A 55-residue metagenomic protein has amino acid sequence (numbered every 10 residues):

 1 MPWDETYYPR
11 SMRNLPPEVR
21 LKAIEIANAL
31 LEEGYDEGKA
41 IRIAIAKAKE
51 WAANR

Functional and structural regions predicted by a protein language model:
M1-R55: C-terminal alpha-helical interaction appendages
